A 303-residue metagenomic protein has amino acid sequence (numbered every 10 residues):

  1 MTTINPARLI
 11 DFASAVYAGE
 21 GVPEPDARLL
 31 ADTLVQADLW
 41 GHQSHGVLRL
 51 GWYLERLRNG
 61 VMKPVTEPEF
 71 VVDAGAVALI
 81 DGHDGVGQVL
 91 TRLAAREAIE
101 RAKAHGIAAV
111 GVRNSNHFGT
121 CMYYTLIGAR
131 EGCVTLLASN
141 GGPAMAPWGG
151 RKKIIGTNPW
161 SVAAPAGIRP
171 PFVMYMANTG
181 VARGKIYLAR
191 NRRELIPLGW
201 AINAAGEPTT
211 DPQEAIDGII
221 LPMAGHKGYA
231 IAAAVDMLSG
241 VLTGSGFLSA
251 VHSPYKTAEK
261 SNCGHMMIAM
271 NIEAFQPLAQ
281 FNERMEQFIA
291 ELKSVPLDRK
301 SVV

Functional and structural regions predicted by a protein language model:
M1-E20: Generic N-terminal amphipathic, Lys/Arg-enriched alpha-helix
G21-R28: Helix N-cap / loop-to-helix initiation motif
H45-R101: Active-site cofactor/substrate anionic-group-binding motifs, chiefly glycine- and Lys/Arg-rich phosphate-binding loops
A78-G167: A generic, well-ordered mixed alpha/beta core segment in the N-terminal half of proteins
M145-Q213: Phosphate/diphosphate-binding glycine-rich loops and adjacent basic-rich segments that engage nucleotide
G218-L292: Internal helical hairpin/lid segments
S301-V303: Conserved small/polar residues in nucleotide/adenosyl-binding loops
